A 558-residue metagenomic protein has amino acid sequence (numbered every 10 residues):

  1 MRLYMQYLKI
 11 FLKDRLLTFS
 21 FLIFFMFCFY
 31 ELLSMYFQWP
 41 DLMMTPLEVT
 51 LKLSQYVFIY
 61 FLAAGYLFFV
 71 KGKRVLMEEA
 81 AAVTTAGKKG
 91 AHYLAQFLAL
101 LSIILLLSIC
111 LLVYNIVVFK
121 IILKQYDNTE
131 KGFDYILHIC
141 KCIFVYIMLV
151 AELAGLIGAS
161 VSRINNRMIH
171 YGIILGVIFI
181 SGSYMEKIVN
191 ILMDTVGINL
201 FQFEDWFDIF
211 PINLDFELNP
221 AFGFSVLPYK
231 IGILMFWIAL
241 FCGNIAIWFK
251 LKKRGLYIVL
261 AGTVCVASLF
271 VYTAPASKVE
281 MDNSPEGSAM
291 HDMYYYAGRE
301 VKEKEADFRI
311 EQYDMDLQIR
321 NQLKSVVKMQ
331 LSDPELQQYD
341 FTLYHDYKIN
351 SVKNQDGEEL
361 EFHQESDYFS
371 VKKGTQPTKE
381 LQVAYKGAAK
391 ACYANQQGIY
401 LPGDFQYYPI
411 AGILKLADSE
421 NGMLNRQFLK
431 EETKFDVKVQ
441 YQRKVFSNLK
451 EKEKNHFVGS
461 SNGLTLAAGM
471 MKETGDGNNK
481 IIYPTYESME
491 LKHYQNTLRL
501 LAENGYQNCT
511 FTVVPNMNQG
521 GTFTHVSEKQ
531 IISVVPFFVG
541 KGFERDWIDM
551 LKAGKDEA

Functional and structural regions predicted by a protein language model:
M1-K73, W248-L256, V264-C265, K480-T485 (+3 more regions): Hydrophobic alpha-helical transmembrane segments
Q38-F58, L67, A95-R163, R167: Secretory targeting signals
M43-V49, A391-Y393, K454-A558: Juxtacatalytic substrate-recognition/specificity segment
A64-L106: Helix-loop-helix units of permease transmembrane domains in multi-pass membrane transporters, especially ABC
E130-D134, K187-G232, G255-N321: N-terminal, polar/Ser/Thr-rich
Y135, D346-Y400, L500: A surface-exposed beta-strand-loop module
L323-M329, P334, G374-Q376, L424-F446 (+2 more regions): Zn2+-dependent metallopeptidase catalytic core
Y385-L464: Extended, low-hydrophobicity, Ser/Thr/Pro/Gly-biased non-transmembrane segments
